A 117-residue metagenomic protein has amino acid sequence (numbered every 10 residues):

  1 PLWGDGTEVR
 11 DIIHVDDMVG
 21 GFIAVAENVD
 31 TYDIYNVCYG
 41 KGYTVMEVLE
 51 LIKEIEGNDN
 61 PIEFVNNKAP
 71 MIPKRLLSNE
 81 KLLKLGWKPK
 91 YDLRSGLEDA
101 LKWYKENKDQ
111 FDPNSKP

Functional and structural regions predicted by a protein language model:
P1-P117: C-terminal substrate-binding subdomain of Rossmann-fold SDR/epimerase-dehydratase oxidoreductases
